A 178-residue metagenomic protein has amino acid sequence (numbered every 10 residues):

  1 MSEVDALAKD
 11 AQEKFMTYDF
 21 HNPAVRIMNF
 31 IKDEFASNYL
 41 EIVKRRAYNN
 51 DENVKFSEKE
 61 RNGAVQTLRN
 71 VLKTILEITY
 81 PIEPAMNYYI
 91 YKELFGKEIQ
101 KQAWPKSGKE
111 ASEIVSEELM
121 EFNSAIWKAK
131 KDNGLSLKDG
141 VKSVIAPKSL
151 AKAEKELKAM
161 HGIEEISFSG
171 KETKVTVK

Functional and structural regions predicted by a protein language model:
M1-K178: Feature 926 captures the class I aminoacyl-tRNA synthetase adenylation module centered on the KMSKS loop
